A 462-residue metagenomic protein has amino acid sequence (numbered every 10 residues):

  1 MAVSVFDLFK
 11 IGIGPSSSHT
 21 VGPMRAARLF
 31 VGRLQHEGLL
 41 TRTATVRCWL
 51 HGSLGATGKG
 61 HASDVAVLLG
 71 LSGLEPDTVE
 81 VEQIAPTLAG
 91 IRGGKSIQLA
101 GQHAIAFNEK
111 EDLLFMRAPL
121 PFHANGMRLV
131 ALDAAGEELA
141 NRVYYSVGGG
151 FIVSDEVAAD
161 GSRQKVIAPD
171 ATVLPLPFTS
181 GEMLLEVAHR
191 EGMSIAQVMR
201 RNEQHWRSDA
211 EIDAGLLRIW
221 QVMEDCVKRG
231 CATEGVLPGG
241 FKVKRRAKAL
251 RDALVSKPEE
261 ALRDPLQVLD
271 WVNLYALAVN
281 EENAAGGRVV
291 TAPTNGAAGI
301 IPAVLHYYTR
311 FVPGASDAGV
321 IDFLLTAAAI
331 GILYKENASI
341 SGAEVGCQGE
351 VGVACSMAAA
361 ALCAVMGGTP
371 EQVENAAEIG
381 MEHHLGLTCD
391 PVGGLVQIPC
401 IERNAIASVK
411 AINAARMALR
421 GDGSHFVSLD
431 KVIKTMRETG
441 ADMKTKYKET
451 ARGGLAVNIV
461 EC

Functional and structural regions predicted by a protein language model:
M1-G14, E37: An N-terminal structural lobe/cap that precedes and organizes the functional/catalytic core across diverse proteins
F9-A27, A285-V304, C347-C355: Conserved phosphate/anionic-ligand binding catalytic regions in large, soluble enzymes, centered on
S18-Q35, P302-G314, A359-G367: Alpha-helical support elements that line or immediately flank enzyme active sites and cofactor-binding pockets
T45-G58, G90-Q98, F323-E336, E378-P391 (+1 more regions): Short, mixed-charge aromatic SLiMs
S72, P76-E260: C-terminal regulatory domains involved in ligand/effector binding and gene-expression control
W206-G346, G454-C462: Accessory "access/gating" subregions that flank catalytic or transport cores
G314-A315, T326, I332-A405, M417-F426: Hydrophobic alpha-helical bundle architecture
F426-C462: Extended hydrophobic packing segments that form well-structured cores
